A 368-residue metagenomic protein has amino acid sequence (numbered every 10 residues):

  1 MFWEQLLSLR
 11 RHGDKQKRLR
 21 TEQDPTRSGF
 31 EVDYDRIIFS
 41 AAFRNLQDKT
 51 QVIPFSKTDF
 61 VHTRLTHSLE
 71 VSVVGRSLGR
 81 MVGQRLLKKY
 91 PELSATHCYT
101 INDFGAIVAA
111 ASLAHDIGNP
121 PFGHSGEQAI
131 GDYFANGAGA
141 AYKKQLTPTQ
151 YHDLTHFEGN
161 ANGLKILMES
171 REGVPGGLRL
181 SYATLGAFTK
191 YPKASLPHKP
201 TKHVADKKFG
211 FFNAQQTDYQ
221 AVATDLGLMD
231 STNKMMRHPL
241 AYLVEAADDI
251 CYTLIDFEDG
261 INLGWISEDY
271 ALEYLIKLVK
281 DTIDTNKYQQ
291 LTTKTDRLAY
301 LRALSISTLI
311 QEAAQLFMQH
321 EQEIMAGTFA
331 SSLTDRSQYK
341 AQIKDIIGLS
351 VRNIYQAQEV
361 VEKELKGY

Functional and structural regions predicted by a protein language model:
M1-T26, I38-K49, T58, L69 (+4 more regions): Sequence-structural signature of the catalytic-core scaffold of metal-dependent phosphohydrolases that act on
E31-R44, T334-A341: Acidic, low-complexity proline/glycine-rich segments
K49-D59, S350-I354: A short small-residue
V61-L65: Membrane-entry segments of alpha-helical transmembrane domains in multi-pass membrane proteins
S112, D116-I117, I354, Q358: Short amphipathic alpha-helical interaction patches enriched in hydrophobic/aromatic residues with interspersed Lys/Arg
D281-Y368: C-terminal subdomains that position terminal phosphate/3'-OH groups for nucleotidyl transfer/ligation, primarily on
